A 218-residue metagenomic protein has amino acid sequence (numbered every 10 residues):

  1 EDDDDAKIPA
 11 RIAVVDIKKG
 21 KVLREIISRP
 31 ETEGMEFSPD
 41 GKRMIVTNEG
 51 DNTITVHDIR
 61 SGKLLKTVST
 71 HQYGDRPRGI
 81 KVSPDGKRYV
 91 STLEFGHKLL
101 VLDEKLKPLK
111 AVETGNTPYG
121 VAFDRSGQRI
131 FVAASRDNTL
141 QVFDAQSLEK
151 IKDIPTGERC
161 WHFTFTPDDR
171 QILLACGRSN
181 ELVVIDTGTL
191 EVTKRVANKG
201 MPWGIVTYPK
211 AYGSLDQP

Functional and structural regions predicted by a protein language model:
E1-P218: Predominantly soluble domains enriched in secretory-pathway, periplasmic, or organellar proteins
